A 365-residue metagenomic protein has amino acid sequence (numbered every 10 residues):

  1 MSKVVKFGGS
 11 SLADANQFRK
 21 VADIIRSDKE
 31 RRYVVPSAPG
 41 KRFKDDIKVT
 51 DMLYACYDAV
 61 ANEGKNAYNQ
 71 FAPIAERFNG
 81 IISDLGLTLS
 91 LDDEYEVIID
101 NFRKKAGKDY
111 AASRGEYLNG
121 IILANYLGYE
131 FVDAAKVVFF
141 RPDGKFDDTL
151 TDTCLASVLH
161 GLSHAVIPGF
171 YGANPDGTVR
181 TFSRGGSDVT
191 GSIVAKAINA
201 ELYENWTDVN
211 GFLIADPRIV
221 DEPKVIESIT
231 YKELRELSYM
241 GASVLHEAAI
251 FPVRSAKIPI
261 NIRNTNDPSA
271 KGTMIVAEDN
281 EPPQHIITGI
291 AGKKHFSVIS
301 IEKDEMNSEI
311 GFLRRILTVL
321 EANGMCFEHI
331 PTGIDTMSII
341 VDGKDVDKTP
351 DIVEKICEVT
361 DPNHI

Functional and structural regions predicted by a protein language model:
M1-L245, I250: Nucleotide/pyrophosphate-binding catalytic subdomain
G9, N16, A135, F170-Y171 (+4 more regions): A broadly conserved detector of short glycine/acidic/proline-rich loop/turn motifs that flank catalytic sites and bind
P36-C56, L213, I262-D279, I334 (+2 more regions): Terminal amphipathic helices with adjacent charged low-complexity linkers/tails
V132-A134, P168-G169, W206, E247 (+4 more regions): Generic beta-strand/beta-sheet core signal
K271-I365: A conserved regulatory-domain signal marking ACT and ACT-like small-molecule sensing domains and adjacent regulatory
